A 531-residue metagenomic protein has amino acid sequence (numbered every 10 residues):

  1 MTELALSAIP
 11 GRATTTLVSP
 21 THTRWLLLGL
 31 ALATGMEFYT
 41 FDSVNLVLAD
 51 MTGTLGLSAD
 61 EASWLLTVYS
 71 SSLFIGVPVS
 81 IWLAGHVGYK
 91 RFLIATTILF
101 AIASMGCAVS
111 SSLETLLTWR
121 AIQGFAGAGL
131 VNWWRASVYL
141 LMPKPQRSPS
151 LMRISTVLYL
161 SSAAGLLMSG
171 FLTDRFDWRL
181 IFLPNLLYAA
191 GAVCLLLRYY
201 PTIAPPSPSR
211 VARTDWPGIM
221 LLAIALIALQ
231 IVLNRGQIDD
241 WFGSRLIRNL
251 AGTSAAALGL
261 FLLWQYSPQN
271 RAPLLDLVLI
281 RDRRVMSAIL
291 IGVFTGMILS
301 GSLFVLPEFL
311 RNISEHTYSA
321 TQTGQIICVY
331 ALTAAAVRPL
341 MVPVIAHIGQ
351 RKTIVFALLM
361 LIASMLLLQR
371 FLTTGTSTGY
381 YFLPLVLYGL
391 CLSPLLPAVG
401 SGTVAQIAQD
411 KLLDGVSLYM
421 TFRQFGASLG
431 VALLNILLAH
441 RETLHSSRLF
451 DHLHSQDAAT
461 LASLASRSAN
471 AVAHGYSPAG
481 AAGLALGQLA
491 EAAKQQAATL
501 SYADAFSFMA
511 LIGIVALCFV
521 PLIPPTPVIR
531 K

Functional and structural regions predicted by a protein language model:
I9, Q424-P521, K531: Hydrophobic transmembrane architecture of multi-pass small-molecule transporters
H22-I81, P217, Q269-G400, V404 (+2 more regions): Transmembrane core module of solute transporters
T34, T97, A103-S104, W119-R120 (+7 more regions): A generic transmembrane-helix signature of 12-TM secondary carrier transporters
M51-T52, L83-A84, M168-F176, L233 (+4 more regions): Interfacial helix-cap and linker-helix signal at transmembrane-aqueous boundaries of multi-pass secondary transporters
E61, Q146-R153, Q322, K411-L418: Cytoplasmic loop-to-transmembrane helix junctions
V77-G218, R235: Helix-loop-helix hairpins in multi-pass membrane proteins, especially solute transporters
A164, Y381-A465: Small-residue-rich alpha-helical segments with characteristic i,i+4
D174-L290, F294-I298, A492, T499 (+1 more regions): Hydrophobic transmembrane-helix bundles of small-molecule transporters
